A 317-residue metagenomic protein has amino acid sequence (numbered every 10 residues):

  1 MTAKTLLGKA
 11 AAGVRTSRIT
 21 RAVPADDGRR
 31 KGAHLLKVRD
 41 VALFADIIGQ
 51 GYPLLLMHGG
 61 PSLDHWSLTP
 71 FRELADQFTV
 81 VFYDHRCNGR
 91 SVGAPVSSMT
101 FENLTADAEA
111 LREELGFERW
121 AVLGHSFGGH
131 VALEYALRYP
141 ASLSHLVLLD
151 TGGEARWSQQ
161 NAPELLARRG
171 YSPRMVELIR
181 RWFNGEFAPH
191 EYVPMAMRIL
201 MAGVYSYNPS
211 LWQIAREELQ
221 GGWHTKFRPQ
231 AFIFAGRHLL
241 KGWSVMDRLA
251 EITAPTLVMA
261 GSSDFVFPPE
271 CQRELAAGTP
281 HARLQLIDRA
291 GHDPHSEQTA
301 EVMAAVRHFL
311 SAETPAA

Functional and structural regions predicted by a protein language model:
V41-G93: Conserved HGGG/HGGXW glycine-rich cap/lid loop of the alpha/beta-hydrolase fold
F82, C87-F127, A304: Active-site loop/oxyanion-hole signature of alpha/beta-hydrolase fold enzymes
E118-A162: Conserved hydrolase catalytic core segment
L146-G185: Flexible "cap/lid" loop of the alpha/beta hydrolase fold
E177-D247, A254: Alpha/beta-hydrolase
I252, V258-A260: Short beta-strand/loop motif that positions the catalytic acidic residue of the alpha/beta-hydrolase fold
F265-C271: Conserved alpha/beta-hydrolase "acid-adjacent" motif
A282-A317: Catalytic active-site module of serine/aspartate enzymes centered on a nucleophile-bearing elbow/loop
